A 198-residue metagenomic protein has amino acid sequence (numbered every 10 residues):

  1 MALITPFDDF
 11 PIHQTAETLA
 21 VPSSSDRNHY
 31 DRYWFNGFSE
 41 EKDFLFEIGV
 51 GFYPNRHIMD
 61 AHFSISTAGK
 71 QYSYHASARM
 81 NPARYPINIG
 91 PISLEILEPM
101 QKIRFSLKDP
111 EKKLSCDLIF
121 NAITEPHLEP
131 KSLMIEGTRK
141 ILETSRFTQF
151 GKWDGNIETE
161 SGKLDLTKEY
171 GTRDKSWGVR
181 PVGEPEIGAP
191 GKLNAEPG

Functional and structural regions predicted by a protein language model:
M1-G198: Structured soluble/peripheral alpha/beta segments that form catalytic or ligand/cofactor-binding pockets
